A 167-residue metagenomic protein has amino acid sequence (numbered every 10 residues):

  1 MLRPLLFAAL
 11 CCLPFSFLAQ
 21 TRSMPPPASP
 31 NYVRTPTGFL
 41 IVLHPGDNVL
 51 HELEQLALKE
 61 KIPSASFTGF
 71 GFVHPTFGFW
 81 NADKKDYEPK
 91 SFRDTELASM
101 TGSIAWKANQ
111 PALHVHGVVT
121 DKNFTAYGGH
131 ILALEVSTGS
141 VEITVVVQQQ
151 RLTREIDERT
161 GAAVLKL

Functional and structural regions predicted by a protein language model:
M1-P4: Positively charged n-region of N-terminal signal peptides that target proteins for export
L6-F7, F17-L18: Cleavable N-terminal signal peptides
Q20-L40, H44-T68, H74-L113, V119-Y127 (+1 more regions): N-terminal intrinsically disordered, cationic/polar leader segments that include organellar targeting peptides
